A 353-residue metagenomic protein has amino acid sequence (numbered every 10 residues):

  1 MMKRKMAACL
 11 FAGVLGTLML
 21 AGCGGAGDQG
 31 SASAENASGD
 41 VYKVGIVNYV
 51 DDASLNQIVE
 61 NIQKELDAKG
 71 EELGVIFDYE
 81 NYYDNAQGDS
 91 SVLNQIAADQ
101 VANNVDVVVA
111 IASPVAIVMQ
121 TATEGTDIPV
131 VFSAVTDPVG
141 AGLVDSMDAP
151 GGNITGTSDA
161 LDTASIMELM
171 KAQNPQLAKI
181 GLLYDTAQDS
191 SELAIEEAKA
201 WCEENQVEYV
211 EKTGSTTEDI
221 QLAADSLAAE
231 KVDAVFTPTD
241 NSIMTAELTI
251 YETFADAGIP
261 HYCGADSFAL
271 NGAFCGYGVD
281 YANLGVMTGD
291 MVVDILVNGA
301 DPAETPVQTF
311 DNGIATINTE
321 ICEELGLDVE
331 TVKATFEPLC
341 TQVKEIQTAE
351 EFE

Functional and structural regions predicted by a protein language model:
L18-G22: C-terminal motif of bacterial Sec signal peptides marking the signal peptidase cleavage site
G24-G27: Bacterial signal peptide processing site
N36-K69, E80-S91, A187-S191, D240-T245: Extracytoplasmic "Venus flytrap"
A37, D137-K179, V279-A300: Hydrophobic alpha-helical segments within soluble ligand-binding/sensing domains
V44, I62, T155-N205, D301 (+1 more regions): An alpha-beta-alpha
K69-S90, N153-I154, W201-T217: Short beta-strand elements in bilobed, periplasmic/extracellular small-molecule ligand-binding domains
E80-D145, D240-A255, I259-Y262: Beta-alpha junction/loop-to-helix N-cap segments that form part of ligand/metal-binding clefts
D294-E353: Hinge/cleft segment of the Venus flytrap/periplasmic-binding protein
